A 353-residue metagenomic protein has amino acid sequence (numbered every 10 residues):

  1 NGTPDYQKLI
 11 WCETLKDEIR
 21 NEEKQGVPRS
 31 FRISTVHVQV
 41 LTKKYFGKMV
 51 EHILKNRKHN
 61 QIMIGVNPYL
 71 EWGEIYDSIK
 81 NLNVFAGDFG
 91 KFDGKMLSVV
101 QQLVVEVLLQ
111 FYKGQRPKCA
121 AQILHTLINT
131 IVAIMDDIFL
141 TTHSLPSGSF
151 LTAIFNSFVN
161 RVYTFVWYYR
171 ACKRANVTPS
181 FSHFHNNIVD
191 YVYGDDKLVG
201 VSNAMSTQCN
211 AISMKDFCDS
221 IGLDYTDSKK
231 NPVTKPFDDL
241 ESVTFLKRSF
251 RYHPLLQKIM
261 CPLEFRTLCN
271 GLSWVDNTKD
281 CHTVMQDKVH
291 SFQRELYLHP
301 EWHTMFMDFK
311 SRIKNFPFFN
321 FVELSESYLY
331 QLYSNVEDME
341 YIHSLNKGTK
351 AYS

Functional and structural regions predicted by a protein language model:
N1-V27, E71-K80, A120-I138: Reverse-transcriptase-like RNA-dependent polymerase core
T3, Q7, F139, H143-P146 (+3 more regions): Active-site and adjacent loop segments of nucleotide-processing enzymes that use two-metal-ion phosphate chemistry
I10-H59, F92, F139-K173: Conserved pre-motif C helix in the palm subdomain of viral-like polymerases
R20, V38, G90-D93, L198 (+3 more regions): Short, solvent-exposed loop/turn segments at secondary-structure junctions
E23-K24, L54, G94-L97, Q101-L103 (+4 more regions): Short helix/loop capping segments that flank catalytic or ligand/cofactor-binding pockets
V38-K91, Y168-H183, N187: Active-site-proximal segment of RNA-dependent polymerases
Q61-P68, Q115-H125, T178-H183, I221-P236: A generic structural motif
N83-Y193, L198-Q208, S242: Conserved polymerase palm-domain catalytic core
